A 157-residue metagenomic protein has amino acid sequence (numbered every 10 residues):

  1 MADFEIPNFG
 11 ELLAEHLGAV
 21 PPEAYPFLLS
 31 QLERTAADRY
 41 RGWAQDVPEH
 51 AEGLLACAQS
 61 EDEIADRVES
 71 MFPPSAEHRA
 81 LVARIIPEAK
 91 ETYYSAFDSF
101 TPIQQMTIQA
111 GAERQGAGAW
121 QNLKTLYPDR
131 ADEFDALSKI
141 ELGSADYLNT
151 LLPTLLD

Functional and structural regions predicted by a protein language model:
M1-D157: Non-heme di-metal
